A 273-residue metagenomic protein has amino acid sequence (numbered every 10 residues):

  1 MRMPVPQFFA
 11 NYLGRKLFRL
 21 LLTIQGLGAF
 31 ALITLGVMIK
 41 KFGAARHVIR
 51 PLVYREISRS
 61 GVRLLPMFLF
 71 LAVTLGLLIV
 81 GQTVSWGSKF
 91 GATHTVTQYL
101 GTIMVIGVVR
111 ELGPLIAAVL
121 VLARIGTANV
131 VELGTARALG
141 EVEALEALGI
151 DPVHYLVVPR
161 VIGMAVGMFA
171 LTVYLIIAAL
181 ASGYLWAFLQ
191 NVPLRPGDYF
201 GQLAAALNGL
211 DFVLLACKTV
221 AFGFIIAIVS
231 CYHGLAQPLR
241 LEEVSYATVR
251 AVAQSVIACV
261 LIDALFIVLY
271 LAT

Functional and structural regions predicted by a protein language model:
R2-V53, H233-G234, P238: Short, membrane-interfacial amphipathic segments enriched in basic
E56-I116: Active-site cofactor/substrate anionic-group-binding motifs, chiefly glycine- and Lys/Arg-rich phosphate-binding loops
G61, L65, L69, L112 (+6 more regions): Selective transmembrane-helix segments that form parts of the transport pathway or gating/packing helices in multipass
F70-L77, A165, F169, V173 (+7 more regions): Generic alpha-helical transmembrane segments of integral inner-membrane proteins, especially permease/transport modules
Q82-V109, I177-V220, F224, I228-A247 (+1 more regions): Membrane-interfacial helix-loop-helix connectors in multipass membrane proteins
L100-E143, V229: Hydrophobic alpha-helical transmembrane segments of multi-pass membrane transport proteins
E132-V158, L241-V244: Short cytoplasmic-facing helical segments at TM-TM junctions of multi-pass membrane proteins
R250-D263, Y270-T273: Helical hairpin unit composed of two closely spaced alpha helices linked by a short loop
